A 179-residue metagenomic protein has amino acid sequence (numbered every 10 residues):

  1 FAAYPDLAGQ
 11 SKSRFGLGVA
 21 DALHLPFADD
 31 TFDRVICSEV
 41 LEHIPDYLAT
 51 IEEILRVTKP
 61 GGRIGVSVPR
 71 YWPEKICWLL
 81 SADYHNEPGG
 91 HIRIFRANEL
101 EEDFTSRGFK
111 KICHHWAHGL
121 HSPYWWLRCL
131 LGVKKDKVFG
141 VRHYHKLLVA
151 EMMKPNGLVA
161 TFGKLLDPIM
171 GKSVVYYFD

Functional and structural regions predicted by a protein language model:
F1-C77, E99, Y176-D179: Conserved SAM-binding loop
S11-S13, P88, K110: Residue-level signal for beta-strand positions within conserved beta-sheet cores that form or flank
I44, I94-F95, I169-G171: A short, basic/aromatic alpha-helical/loop segment that forms part of the nucleotidyl-sugar donor-binding site
V68-R93, E101-D103: Short, glycine-/aromatic-enriched active-site segment of Class I SAM-dependent methyltransferases
L79, H118-D179: A C-terminal cap/extension of S-adenosyl-L-methionine-dependent methyltransferases that defines the acceptor-substrate
D103-F109: A structural motif corresponding to the C-terminal end of an alpha-helix and its immediate exit/capping segment
F109-G119: Conserved S-adenosyl-L-methionine
